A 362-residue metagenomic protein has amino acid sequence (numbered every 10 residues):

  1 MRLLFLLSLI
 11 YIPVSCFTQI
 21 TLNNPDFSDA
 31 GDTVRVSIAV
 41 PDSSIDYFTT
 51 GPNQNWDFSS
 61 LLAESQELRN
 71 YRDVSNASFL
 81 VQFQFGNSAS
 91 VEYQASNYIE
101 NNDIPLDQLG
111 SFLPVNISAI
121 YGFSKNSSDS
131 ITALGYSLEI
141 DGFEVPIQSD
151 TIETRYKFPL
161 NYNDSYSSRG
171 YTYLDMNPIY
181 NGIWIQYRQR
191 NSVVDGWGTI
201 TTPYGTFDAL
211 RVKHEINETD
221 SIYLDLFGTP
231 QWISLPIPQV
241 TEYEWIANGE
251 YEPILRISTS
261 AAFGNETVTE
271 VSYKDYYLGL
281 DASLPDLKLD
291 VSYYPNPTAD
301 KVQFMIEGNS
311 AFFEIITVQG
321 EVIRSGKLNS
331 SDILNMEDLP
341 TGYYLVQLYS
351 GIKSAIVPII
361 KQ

Functional and structural regions predicted by a protein language model:
M1-N23, N296, E321, Y343-Y344 (+1 more regions): Bacterial Sec-dependent N-terminal signal peptides
Q19-S127: Solvent-exposed N-terminal domain segments of exported/luminal and surface proteins
I20-S65, S168-G279: Acidic, serine/threonine-rich low-complexity disordered tracts
Y98-Y187, V193-V194: Extracellular-facing segments of soluble proteins and assemblies that are Gly/Ser/Thr-biased and enriched in aromatics
E270-Y294, E321: Residue-level detector of functionally pivotal "anchor" positions at catalytic/ligand-binding pockets or at interdomain
N296-Q303: Short coil/turn motif common to extracellular beta-sandwich-like domains
I306-A311: Short proline/glycine-enriched turn/loop motifs at strand-loop junctions of beta-rich domains
S325, T341-Q362: C-terminal tail/sorting-segment detector
